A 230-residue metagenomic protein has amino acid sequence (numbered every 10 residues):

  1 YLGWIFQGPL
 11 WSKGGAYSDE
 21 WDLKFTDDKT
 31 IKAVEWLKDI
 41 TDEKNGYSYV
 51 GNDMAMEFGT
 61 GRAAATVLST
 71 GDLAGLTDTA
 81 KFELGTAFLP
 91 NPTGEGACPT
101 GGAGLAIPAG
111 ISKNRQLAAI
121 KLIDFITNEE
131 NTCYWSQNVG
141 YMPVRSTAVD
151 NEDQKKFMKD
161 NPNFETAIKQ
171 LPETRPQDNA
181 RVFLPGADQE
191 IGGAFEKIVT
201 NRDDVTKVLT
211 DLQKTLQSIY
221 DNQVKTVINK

Functional and structural regions predicted by a protein language model:
Y1-D22, K29, A63: Extracytoplasmic/periplasmic solute-binding protein
E20-S48: Glycine-centered hinge/linker elements that transmit conformational signals in sensory and ligand-binding systems
E35, D42-N45, T77-M142, P176 (+1 more regions): Extracytoplasmic/periplasmic substrate-recognition and gating elements
Y47-T60: Short helix-initiation/N-cap motifs at beta->coil->alpha
G51, L68-L73, A103, I168: Beta->alpha turn/N-cap motifs
A64-S69, G85-A87: Paired acidic/hydrophobic, glycine-rich loop segments that form the ligand-binding mouth/hinge of periplasmic-binding
A87, Q137-K197, N222-K230: Long, aromatic- and glycine/proline-rich binding clefts that accommodate carbohydrate-like moieties
K197-T210: Short, charged, surface-exposed loops that flank catalytic or proteolytic processing sites
